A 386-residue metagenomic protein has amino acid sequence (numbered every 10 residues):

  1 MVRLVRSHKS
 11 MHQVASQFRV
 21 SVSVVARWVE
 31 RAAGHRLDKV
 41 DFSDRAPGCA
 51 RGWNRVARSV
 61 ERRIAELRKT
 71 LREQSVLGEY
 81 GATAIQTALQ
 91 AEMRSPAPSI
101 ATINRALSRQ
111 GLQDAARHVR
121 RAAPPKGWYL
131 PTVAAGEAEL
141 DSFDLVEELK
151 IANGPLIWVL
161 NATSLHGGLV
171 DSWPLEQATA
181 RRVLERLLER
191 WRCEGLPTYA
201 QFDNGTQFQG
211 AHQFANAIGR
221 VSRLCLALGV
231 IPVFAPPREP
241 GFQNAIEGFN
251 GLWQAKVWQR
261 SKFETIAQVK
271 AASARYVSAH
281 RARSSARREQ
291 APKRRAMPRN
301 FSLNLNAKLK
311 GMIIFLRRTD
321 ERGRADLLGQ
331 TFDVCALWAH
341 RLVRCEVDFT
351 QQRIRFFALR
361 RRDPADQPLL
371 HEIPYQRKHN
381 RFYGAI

Functional and structural regions predicted by a protein language model:
M1, V14, V25-W28, I64 (+13 more regions): Mobile genetic element proteins and their domesticated derivatives, centered on retroelements and DNA transposons
M1-H35: Double-stranded DNA-binding cores of transcription factors and transposases
K39-L140, E148, P292-P298: Basic, flexible linker segments flanking DNA-binding modules in nucleic acid-interacting mobile-element proteins
R55-R58, L107-T163, L169-V170, R181-L187 (+3 more regions): Mobile-element integrase/transposase regions, centering on the N-terminal DNA-binding/Zn-coordinating module
V76, P174-L175, G210-A215: Short, solvent-exposed loop/turn segments at secondary-structure boundaries
S164-H166, E176-T179, K378: A short acidic/small-residue loop/turn micro-motif
F202-D203, F208-A255, I266-K270, A274: RNase H-like two-metal-ion nuclease catalytic core shared by retroviral integrases and related mobile-element nucleases
V277-I386: C-terminal, beta-rich DNA-binding module of retroviral/retroelements integrases
